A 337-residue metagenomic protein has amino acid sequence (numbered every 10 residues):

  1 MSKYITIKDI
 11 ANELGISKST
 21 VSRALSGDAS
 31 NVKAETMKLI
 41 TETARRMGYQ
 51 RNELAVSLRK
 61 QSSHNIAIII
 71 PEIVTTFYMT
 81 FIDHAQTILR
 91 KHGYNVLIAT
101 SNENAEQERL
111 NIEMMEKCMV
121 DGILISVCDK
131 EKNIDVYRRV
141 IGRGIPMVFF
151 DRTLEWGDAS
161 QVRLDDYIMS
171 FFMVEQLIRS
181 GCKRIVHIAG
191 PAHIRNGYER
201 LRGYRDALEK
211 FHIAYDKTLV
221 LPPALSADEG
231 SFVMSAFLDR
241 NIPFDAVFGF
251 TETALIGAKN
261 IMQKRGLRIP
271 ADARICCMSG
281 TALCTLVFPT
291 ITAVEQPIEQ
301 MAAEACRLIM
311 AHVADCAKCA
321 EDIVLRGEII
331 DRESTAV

Functional and structural regions predicted by a protein language model:
M1, R46, T87-H92, L110-M119 (+2 more regions): Bacterial carbohydrate/catabolite-sensing allosteric modules
M1-S63: N-terminal helix-turn-helix DNA-binding module of bacterial transcription factors
N31, M47-D121, R202, E209 (+1 more regions): Amphipathic helical "hinge" segments at domain boundaries
L97-A99, L124-I125, H187, A293-E295: Short catalytic-loop micro-motif centered on adjacent basic/acidic residues
N102-A105, C128-K132, T253: Short beta->alpha connector loops
